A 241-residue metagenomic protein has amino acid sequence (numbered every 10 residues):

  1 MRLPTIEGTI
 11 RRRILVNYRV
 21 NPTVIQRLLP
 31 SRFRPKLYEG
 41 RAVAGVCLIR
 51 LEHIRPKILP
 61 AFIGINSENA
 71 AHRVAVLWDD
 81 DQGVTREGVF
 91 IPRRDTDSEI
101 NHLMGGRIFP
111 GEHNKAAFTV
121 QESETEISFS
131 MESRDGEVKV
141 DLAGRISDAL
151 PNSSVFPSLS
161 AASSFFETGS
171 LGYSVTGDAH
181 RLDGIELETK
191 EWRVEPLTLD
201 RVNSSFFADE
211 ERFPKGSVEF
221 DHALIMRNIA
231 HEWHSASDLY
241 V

Functional and structural regions predicted by a protein language model:
M1-K36: Long, hydrophobic N-terminal alpha-helical segment
M1-T5, T23, L51-P56, S123 (+1 more regions): Short N-terminal segments
I6-I10, L15, V43, L48 (+1 more regions): Bulky hydrophobic/aromatic packing residues
T9-I10, L59, G216: Residue-level detector of alpha-helix boundaries and kinks
R13, R73-V241: Internal, well-folded beta-alpha domain core
V24-H72: Glycine/small-residue-rich interface belts in oligomeric ring/scaffold proteins and their assembly partners
